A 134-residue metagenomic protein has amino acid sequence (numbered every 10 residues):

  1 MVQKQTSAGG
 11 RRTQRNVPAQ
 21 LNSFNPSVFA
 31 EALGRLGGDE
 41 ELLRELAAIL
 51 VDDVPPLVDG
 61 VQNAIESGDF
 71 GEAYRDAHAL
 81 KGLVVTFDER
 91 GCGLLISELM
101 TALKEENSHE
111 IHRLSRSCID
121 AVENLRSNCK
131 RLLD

Functional and structural regions predicted by a protein language model:
M1-D134: Two-component system phosphorelay core
